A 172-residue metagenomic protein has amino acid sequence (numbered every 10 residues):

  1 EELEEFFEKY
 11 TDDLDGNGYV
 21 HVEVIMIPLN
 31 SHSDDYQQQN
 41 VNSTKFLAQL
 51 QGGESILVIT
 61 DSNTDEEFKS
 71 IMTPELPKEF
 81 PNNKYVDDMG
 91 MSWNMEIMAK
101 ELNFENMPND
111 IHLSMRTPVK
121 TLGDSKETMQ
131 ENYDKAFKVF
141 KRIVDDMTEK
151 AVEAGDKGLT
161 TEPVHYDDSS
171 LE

Functional and structural regions predicted by a protein language model:
E1-E2, L171: N-terminal hydrophobic or amphipathic helices and topogenic motifs
E2-N63: Extracytoplasmic/periplasmic/luminal assembly and interaction segments in envelope/secretory/respiratory proteins
E5-F6, V41, K45, E67 (+1 more regions): Extracytoplasmic/secreted proteins, especially bacterial periplasmic and envelope-associated proteins
G16, S31-S33, S55, I59 (+7 more regions): An almost-null, non-specific background feature that weakly reflects generic protein context rather than any particular
E23, I27, E66, S70 (+2 more regions): Solvent-exposed, non-transmembrane amphipathic alpha-helical segments
I25-I27, I56-I59, I71, I97 (+2 more regions): Weak global preference for isoleucine
N40-N94: Extracytoplasmic "Venus flytrap"/periplasmic binding protein-like
N83-E172: Extracytoplasmic/periplasmic C-terminal soluble domains
